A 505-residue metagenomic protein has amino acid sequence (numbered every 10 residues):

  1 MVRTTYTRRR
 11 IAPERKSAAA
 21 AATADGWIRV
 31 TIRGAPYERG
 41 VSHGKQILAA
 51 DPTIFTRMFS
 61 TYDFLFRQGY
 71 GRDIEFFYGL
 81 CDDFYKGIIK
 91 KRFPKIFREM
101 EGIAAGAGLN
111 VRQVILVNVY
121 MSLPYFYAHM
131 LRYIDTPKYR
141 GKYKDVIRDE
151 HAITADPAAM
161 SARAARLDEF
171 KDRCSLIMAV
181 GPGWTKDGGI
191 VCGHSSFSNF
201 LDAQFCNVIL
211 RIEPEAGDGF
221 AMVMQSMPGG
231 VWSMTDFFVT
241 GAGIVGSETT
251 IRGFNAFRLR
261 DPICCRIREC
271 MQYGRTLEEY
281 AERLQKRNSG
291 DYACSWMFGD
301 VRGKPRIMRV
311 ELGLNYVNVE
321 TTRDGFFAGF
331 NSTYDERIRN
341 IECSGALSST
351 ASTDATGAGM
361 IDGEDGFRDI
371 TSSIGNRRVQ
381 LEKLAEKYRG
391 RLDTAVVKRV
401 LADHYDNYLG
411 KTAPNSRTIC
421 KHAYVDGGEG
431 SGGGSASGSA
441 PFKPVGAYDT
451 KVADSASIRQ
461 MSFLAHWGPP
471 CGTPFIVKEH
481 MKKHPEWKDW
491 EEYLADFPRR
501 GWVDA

Functional and structural regions predicted by a protein language model:
Y6-E279, Q285-D291, S295-T321, G329 (+2 more regions): N-terminal mature-domain region immediately after signal-peptide cleavage in secreted/organellar precursors
